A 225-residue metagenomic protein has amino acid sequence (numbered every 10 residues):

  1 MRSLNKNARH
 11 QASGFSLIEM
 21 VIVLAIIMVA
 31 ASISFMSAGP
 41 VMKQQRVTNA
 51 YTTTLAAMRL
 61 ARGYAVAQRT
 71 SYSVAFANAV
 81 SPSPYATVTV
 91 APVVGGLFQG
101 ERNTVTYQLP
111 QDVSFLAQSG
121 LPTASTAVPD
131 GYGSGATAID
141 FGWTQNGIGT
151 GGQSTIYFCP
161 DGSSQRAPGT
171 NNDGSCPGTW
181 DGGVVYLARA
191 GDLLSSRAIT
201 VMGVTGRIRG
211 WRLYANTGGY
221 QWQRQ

Functional and structural regions predicted by a protein language model:
R2-F15, I33-R59, G63, S71 (+1 more regions): N-terminal helix-rich module
M20-S37: Alpha-helical hydrophobic helix detector
